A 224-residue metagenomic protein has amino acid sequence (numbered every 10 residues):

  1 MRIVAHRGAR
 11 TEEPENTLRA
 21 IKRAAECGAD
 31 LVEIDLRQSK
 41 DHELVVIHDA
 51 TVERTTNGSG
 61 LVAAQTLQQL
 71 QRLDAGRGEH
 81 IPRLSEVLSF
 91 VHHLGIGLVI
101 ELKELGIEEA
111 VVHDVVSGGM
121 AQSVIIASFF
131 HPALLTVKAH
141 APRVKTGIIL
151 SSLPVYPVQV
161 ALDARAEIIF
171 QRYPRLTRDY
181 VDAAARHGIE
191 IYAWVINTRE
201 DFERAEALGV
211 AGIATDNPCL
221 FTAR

Functional and structural regions predicted by a protein language model:
M1-R224: Phosphate-group recognition and catalysis centered on beta-loop-alpha active-site segments
